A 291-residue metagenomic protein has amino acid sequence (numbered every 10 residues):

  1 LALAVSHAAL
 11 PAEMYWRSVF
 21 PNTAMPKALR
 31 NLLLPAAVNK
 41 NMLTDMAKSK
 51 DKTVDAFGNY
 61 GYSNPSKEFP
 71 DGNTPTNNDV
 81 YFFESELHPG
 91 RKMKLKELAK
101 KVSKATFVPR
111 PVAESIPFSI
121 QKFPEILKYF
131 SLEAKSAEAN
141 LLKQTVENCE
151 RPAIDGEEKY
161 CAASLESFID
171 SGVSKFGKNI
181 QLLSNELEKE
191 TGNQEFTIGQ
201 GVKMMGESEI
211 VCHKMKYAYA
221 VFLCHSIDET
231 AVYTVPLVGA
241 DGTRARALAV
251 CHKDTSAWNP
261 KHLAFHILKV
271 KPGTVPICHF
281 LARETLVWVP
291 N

Functional and structural regions predicted by a protein language model:
L1-S167: Intrinsic-disorder-preferring feature that marks N-terminal prepro/targeting segments
I116-N291: Folded, disulfide-stabilized extracellular/luminal domains of secretory-pathway proteins
